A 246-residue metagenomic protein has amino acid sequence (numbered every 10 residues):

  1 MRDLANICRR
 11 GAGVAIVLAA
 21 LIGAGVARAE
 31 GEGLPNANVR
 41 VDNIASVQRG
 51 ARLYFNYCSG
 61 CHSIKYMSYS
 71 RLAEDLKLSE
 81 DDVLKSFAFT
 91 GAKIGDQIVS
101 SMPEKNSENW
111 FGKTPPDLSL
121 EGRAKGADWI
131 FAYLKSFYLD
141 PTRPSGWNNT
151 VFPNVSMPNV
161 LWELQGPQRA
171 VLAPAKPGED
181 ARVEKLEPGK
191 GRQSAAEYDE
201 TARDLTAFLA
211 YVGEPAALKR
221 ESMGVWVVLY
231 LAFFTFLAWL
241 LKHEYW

Functional and structural regions predicted by a protein language model:
R2-V41, Y211-A216, A238-W246: Post-cleavage N-terminal segment of exported redox proteins
G25-R52, S63-E74, V83, G213-E221: Electrostatic cytochrome c docking/interface patches
S46, L53-Y54, T114, G126-I130 (+1 more regions): Stable alpha-helical elements in mature extracytoplasmic
Y54, Y133-D140, A207-V212: Bilobed periplasmic-binding protein/Venus flytrap-like ligand-binding cleft at the lobe interface of extracytoplasmic
Y54-K65, L205: The canonical Cys-X-X-Cys-His
K77-T150, V155-Y198: Electron-transfer interface patches adjacent to heme c in soluble/periplasmic c-type cytochromes and di-/multiheme
G189-G224: Short, aromatic-rich amphipathic segments at membrane interfaces that lie adjacent to a transmembrane helix or signal
R220-V225, L229-W246: Juxtamembrane interface at the cytosolic side of transmembrane helices
